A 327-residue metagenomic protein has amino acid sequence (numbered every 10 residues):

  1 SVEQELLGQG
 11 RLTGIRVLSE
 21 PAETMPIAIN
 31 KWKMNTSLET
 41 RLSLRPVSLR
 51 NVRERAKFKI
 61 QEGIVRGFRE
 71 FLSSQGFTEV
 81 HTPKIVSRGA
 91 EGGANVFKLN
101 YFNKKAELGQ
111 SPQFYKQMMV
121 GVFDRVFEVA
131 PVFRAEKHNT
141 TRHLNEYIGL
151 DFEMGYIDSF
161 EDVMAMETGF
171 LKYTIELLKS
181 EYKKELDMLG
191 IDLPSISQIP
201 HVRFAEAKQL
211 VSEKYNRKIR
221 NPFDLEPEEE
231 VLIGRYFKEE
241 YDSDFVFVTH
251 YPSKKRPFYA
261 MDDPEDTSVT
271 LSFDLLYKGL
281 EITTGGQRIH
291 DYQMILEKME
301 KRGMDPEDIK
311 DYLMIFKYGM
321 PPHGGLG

Functional and structural regions predicted by a protein language model:
S1-I157: Class II aminoacyl-tRNA synthetase-like tRNA-binding/catalytic domains
S48, E79-H81, V96-K98, E107 (+8 more regions): Structured core elements
E54, Q113-Y115, V132-R134, M154-I157 (+4 more regions): Short, glycine-/Ser/Thr-/acidic-enriched flexible segments
E91, G169-K278, K301-P322: Metal-assisted phosphate- and nucleotidyl-transfer catalytic regions
E91, G286-M294: Cytochrome P450 core scaffold surrounding the K-helix E-X-X-R motif and the conserved "meander" helix-loop region
V120, E281-I289, M320-G327: Conserved phosphate/anionic-ligand binding catalytic regions in large, soluble enzymes, centered on
G155-V163, T168, K208-L210: Extended, domain-scale alpha-helical bundle/helix-rich regions
V211, I295-L296: Short active-site loop/helix that positions an aromatic residue
